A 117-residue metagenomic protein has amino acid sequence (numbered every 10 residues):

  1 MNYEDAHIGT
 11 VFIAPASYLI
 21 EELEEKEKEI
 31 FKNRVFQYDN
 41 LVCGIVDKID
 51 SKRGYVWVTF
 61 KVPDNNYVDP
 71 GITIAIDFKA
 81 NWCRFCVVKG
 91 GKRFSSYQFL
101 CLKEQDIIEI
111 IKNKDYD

Functional and structural regions predicted by a protein language model:
E4-R34: Short coil-to-beta transition motif at edge beta-strands of beta-rich domains
A6-G9, I13, L41-I49, E104 (+2 more regions): Generic alpha-helical hydrophobic packing signal
Y18, E22, N40, F99-C101: Acidic/proline-rich low-complexity IDRs
K28-I74: Basic/aromatic-rich interaction segments and small domains that mediate binding to polyanionic partners
W57-D117: Intrinsically disordered, low-complexity, charged/polar segments
